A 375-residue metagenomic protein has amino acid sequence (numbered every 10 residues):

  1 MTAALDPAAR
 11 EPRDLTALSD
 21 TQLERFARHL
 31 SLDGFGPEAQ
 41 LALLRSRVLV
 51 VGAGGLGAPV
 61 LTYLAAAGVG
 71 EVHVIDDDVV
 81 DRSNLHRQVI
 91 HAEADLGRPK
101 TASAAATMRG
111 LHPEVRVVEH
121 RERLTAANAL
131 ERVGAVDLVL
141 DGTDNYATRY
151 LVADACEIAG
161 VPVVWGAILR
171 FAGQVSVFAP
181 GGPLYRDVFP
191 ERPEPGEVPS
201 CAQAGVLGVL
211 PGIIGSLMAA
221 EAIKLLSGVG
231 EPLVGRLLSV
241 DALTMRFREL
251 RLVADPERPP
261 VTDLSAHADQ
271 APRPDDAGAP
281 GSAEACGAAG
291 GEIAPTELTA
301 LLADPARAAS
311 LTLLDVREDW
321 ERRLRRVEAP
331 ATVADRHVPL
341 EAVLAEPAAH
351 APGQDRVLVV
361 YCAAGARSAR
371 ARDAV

Functional and structural regions predicted by a protein language model:
M1-L49, S83, A266-C286: N-terminal charged helix/coil linker that caps or initiates catalytic domains
T2-R10, H112-T125, L130-E131, A135-I214 (+1 more regions): E1/E1-like adenylate-forming module used to activate ubiquitin-like modifiers and sulfur-carrier proteins
D6-A17, V74-H112: Glycine-rich phosphate-binding loop and adjoining beta1-alpha1-beta2 segment of Rossmann-like nucleotide-binding folds
E11-R28, P180, G291-A363, R370: Positively charged, proline/Ser/Thr-rich regional signature most characteristic of the Rhodanese/CDC25-like
V50-A53, V74, V360: Hydrophobic Val/Ile/Leu positions in short beta-strands of Rossmann-like dinucleotide-binding domains
L56-G57, R367: Hydrophobic/small residue at the entry helix of a nucleotide-binding pocket
L138, S200-L238, L243: Conserved anion/nucleotide-ligand pocket segment
D241-V333: Flexible, polar/low-complexity N-terminal or interdomain linker segments that lie immediately upstream of folded
